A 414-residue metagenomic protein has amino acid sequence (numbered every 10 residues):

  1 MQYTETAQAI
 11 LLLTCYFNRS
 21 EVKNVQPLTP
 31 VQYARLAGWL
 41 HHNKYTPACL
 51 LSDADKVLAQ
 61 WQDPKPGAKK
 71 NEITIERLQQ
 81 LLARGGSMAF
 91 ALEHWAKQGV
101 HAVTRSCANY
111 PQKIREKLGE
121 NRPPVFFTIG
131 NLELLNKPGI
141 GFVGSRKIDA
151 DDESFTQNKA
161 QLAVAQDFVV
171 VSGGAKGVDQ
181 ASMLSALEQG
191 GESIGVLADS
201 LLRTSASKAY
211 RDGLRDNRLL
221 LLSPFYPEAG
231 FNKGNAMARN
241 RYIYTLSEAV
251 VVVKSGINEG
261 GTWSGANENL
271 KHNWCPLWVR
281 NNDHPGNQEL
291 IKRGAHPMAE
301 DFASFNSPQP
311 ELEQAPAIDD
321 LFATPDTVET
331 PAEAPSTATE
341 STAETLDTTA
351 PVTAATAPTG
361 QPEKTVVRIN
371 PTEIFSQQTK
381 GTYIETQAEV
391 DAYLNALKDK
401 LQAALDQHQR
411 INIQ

Functional and structural regions predicted by a protein language model:
M1-P30, N43-Y45, A54-D55, W61 (+6 more regions): Glycine-biased, small-residue-rich flexible motifs in mid-sequence functional cores and linkers
Y3-A9, P30-Y33, I75, P371-T372 (+3 more regions): Short amphipathic alpha-helical segments that mediate assembly, nucleic-acid/protein binding, or membrane association
V31, Y45, C49-S52, P66-K69 (+4 more regions): Alpha-helix boundary/N-cap detector
A34, K44-Y45, Q409: Proline-centered flexible-loop/turn and helix-kink motifs
A68-E76: A short, surface-exposed helix-loop junction/capping segment
K364-Q414: Short, low-complexity, charged amphipathic interaction modules
